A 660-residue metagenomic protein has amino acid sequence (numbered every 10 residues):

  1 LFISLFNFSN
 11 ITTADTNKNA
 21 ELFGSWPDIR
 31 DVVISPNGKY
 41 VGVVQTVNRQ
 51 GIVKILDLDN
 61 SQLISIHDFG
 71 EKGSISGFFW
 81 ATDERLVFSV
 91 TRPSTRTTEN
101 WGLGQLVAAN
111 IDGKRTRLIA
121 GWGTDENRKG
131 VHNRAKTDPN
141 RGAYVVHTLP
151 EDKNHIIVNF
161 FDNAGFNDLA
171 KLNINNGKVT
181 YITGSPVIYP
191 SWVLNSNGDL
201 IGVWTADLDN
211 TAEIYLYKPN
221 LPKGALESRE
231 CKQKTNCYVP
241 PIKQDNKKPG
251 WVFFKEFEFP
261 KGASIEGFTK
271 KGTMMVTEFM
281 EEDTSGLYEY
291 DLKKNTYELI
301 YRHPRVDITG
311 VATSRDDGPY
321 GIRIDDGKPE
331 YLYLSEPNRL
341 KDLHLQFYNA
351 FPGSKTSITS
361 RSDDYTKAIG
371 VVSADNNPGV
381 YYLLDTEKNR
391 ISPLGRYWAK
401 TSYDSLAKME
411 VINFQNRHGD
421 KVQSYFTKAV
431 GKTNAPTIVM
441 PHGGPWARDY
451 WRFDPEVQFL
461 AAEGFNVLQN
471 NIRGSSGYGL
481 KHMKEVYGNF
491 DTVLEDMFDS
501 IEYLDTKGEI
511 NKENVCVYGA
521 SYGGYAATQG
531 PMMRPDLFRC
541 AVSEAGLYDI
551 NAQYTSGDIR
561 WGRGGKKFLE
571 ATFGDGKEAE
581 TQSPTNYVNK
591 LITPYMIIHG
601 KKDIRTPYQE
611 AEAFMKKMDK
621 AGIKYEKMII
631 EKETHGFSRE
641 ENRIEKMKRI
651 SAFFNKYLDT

Functional and structural regions predicted by a protein language model:
L1-N7: Bacterial N-terminal signal peptides
T12-A368, D375-N377: Beta-propeller folds
A20, I29, Q50, I75 (+4 more regions): Short coil/loop residues immediately preceding or within conserved phosphate-binding loops of NTP-utilizing enzyme
I34, V43, W80, F414 (+3 more regions): Conserved hydrophobic/aromatic "anchor" residues that stabilize well-ordered secondary structure elements
T137-P139, A461, D619: Anion (oxyanion) recognition and catalysis
P190-V193, I322, Y331-V430, P455-Q458 (+1 more regions): Non-catalytic accessory segments flanking enzyme active sites
K400-E513, A520-S521, T555-G562: Cap/lid segment of the alpha/beta-hydrolase catalytic domain
I472-T660: Active-site-proximal cap/loop segments of hydrolase catalytic domains
